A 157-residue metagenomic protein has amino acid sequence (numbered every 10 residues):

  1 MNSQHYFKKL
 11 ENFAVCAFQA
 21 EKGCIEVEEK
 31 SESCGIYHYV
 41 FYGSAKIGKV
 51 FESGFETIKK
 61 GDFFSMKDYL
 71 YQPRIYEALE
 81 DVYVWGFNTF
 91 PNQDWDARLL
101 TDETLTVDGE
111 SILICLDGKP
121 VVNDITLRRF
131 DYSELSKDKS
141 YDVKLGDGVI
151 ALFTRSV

Functional and structural regions predicted by a protein language model:
N2-Q4, A14-S33, K46-F51, T57-Y69 (+4 more regions): Conserved short histidine dyad/triad with adjacent acidic residue
K9-E11, Y39: Active-site cores enriched in adjacent His and Asp/Glu residues with nearby glycine-rich loops that coordinate divalent
E32, Y39-Y42: Glycine/small-residue-rich interface belts in oligomeric ring/scaffold proteins and their assembly partners
H38, L113: Structured binding elements
Y69-P73, K139-D142: Short, charged beta-turn/beta-strand-edge "cap" motif at the junction between a beta-strand and an adjacent loop
Q72-W95, D147-V157: A short hydrophobic beta-strand segment most commonly corresponding to one strand of the jelly-roll/cupin
I125-V157: C-terminal structured interaction module
